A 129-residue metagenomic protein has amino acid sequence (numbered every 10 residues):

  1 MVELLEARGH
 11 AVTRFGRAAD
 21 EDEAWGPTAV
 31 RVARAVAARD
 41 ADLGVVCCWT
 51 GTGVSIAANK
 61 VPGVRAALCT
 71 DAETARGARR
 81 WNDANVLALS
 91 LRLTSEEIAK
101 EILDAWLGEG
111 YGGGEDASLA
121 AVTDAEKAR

Functional and structural regions predicted by a protein language model:
M1-A11: Glycine-rich phosphate/diphosphate-binding loop of Rossmann-like nucleotide-binding domains
M1-E3, I56-K60, K100-E101: Short amphipathic alpha-helical segments
A11-E23: A short beta-strand-loop structural module common to alpha/beta enzyme folds
A24-T28, C69-T70: Short secondary-structure boundary/capping elements
P27-T50: Short, structured active-site "lid" loops
V46-C47, T52-R92: Mid-chain, well-packed structural core segment of small domains
A72-R129: C-terminal binding/interaction regions
